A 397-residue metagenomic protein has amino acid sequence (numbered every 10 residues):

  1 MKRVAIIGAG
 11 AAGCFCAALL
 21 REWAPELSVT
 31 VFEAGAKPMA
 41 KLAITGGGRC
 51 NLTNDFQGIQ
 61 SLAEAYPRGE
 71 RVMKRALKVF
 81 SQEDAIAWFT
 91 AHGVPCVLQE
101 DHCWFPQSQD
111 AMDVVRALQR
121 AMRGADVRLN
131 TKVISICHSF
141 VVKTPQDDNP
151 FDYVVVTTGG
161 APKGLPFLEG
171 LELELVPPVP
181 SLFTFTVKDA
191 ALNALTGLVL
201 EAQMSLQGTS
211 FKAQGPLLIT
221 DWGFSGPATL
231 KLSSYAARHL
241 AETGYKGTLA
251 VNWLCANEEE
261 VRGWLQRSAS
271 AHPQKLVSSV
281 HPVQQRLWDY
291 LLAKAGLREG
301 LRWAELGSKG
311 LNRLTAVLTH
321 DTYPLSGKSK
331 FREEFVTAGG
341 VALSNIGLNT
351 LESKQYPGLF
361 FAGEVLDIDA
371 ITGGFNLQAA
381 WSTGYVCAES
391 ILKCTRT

Functional and structural regions predicted by a protein language model:
K2-V31, C387-L392: N-terminal Rossmann-like FAD-binding beta1-loop-alpha1 element of flavoenzymes
A5-I7, F32, V133, N149-A161 (+3 more regions): Short hydrophobic core segments
R21-G47: Glycine-rich FAD pyrophosphate-binding loop
E22-W23, K37, G58-S61, K78 (+6 more regions): Residue-level recognition of phosphate/Mg2+-coordinating polar/acidic sites in nucleotide-handling active sites
M73-S81, E100-R120, T157-G159, K163 (+2 more regions): Short beta-strand to alpha-helix junction loop
L129-V141: A conserved short coil-to-beta-strand element within the FAD-binding core of flavoproteins
Y153, G159-G160, L165-L171, D367-R396: A conserved FAD-binding loop/helix module that cradles the flavin
Y153-N193: Glycine-rich loop(s) and the adjacent beta-strand/alpha-helix scaffold that form part
